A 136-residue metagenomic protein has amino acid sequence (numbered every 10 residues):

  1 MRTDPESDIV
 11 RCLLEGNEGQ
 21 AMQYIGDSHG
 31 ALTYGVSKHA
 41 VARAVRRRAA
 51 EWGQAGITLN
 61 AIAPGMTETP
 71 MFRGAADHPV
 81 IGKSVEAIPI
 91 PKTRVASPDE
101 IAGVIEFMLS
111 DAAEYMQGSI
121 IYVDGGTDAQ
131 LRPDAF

Functional and structural regions predicted by a protein language model:
M1, G53, G103, G125-G126: Glycine-centered small-residue hotspots that permit tight backbone geometry or close packing
M1-Q54, M66: Catalytic loop of short-chain dehydrogenase/reductase
R2-Q20, T67-I90, Q130-F136: A glycine/serine/threonine-rich, flexible loop-to-helix segment that serves as the NAD(P) cofactor-binding "lid"
Y34, H39-A42, A61, T69 (+3 more regions): C-terminal helical subdomain
G53, T58, M116-G118: Short, small/polar-rich loop/turn modules that mediate ligand/substrate recognition or access, typified
S119-A135: Extended hydrophobic secondary-structure segments
